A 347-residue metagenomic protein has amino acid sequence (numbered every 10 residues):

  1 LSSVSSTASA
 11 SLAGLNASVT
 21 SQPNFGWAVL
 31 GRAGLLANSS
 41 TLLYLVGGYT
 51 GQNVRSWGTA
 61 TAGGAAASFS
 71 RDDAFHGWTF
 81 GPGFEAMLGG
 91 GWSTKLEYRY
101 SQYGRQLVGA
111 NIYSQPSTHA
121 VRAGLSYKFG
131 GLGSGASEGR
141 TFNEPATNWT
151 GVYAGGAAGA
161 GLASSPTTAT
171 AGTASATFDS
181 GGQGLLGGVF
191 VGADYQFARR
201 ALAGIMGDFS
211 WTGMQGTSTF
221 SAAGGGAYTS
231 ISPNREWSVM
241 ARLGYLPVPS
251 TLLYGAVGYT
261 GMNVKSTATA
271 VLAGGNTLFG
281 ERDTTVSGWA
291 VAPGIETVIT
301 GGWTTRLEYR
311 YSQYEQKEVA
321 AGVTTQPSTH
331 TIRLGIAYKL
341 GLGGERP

Functional and structural regions predicted by a protein language model:
L1-P347: Gram-negative outer-membrane beta-barrel domains
